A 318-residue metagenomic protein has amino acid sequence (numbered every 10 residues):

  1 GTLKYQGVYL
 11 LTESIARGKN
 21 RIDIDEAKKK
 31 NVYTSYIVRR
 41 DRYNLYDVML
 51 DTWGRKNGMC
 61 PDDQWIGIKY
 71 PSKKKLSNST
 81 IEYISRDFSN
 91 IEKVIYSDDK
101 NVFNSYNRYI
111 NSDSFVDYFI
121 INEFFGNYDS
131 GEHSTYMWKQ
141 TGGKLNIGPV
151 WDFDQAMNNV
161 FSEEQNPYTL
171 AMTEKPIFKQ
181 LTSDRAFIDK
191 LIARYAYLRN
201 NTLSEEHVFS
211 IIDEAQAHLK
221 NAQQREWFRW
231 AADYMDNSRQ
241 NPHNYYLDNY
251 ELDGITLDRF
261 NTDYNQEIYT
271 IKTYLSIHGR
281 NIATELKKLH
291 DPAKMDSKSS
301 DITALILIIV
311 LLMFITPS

Functional and structural regions predicted by a protein language model:
G1-T2, T141: Short, ordered coil/turn segments that flank beta-strands lining enzyme active or ligand-binding pockets
T2-I120: Internal "kinase-insert"/substrate-recognition segments embedded within catalytic cores of ATP-dependent enzymes
I68-E132, Y136-S299: Middle-to-C-terminal accessory/interaction subdomains
D291-S318: C-terminal cell-surface addressing/anchoring modules of secreted/extracellular proteins
